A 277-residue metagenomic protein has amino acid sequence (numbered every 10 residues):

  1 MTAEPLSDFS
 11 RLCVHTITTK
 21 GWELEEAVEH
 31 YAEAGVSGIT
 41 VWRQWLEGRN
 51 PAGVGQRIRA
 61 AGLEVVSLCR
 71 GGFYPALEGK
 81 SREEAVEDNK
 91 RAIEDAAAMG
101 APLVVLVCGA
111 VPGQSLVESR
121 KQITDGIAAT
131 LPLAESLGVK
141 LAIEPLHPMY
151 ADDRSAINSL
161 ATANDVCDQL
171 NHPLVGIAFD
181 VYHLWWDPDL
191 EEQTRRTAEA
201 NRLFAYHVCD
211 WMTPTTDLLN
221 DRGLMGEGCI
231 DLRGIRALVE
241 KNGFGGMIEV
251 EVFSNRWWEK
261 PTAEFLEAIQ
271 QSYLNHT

Functional and structural regions predicted by a protein language model:
M1-G35, G100-A101, I157-F179, W185-T277: Histidine-acidic metal/acid-base catalytic patches
T2-H15, V65-A76, G109-V111: N-terminal small/glycine-rich loop or linker at the start of catalytic domains across soluble metabolic enzymes
E4-L6, G79-G176, W186, E264: Active-site acidic/histidine proton-transfer and metal-coordination neighborhood in alpha/beta enzyme cores
T18-K20, R43-W45, G71-Y74, C108-P112 (+4 more regions): Active-site-proximal loop/turn and secondary-structure-junction residues that shape catalytic pockets, frequently
H30-G48, C69-F73: N-terminal substrate-binding region of glycoside hydrolase catalytic domains
T40, S67-C69, V105, A142 (+2 more regions): Conserved beta-strand positions in the central sheet of alpha/beta enzyme cores
T40-R59, C108-S115, Y150-A151: Glycine-rich, proline-tolerant flexible connector loops at the mouths of alpha/beta enzymes
R49-A60, K90-A98, T124-E135, L190-N201 (+1 more regions): Short amphipathic alpha-helices and their capping/turn segments at secondary-structure boundaries
